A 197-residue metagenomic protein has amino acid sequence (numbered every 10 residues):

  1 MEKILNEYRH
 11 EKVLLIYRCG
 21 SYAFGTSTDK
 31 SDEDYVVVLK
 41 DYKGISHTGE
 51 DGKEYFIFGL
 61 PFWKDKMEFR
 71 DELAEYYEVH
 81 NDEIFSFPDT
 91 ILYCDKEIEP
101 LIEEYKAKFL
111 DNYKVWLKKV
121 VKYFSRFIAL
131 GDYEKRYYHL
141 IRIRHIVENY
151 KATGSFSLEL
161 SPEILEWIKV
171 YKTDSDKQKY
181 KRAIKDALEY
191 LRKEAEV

Functional and structural regions predicted by a protein language model:
M1-S31, Y35-I91: Metal-dependent nucleotidyltransferase catalytic core
Y93-V197: Conserved nucleotidyltransferase catalytic core and NTase-mimicking acidic/glycine-rich helix/loop elements in nucleic
